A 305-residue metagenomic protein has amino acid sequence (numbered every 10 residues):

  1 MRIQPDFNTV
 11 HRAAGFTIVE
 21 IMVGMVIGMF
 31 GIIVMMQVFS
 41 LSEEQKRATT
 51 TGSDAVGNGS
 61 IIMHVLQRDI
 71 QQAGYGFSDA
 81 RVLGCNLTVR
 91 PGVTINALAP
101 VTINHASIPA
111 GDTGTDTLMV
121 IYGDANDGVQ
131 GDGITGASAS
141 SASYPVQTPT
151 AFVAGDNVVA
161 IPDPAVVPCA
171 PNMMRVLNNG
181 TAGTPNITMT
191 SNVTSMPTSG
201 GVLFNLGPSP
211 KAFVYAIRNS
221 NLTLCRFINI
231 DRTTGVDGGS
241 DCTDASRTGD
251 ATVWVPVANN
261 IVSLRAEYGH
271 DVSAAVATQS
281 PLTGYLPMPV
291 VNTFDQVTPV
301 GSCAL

Functional and structural regions predicted by a protein language model:
R2-Q67, Q71-A73: Aliphatic-rich helix starts adjacent to a transmembrane/signal segment
I62-L305: N-terminal pilin/flagellin-like segments and related low-complexity appendage regions
